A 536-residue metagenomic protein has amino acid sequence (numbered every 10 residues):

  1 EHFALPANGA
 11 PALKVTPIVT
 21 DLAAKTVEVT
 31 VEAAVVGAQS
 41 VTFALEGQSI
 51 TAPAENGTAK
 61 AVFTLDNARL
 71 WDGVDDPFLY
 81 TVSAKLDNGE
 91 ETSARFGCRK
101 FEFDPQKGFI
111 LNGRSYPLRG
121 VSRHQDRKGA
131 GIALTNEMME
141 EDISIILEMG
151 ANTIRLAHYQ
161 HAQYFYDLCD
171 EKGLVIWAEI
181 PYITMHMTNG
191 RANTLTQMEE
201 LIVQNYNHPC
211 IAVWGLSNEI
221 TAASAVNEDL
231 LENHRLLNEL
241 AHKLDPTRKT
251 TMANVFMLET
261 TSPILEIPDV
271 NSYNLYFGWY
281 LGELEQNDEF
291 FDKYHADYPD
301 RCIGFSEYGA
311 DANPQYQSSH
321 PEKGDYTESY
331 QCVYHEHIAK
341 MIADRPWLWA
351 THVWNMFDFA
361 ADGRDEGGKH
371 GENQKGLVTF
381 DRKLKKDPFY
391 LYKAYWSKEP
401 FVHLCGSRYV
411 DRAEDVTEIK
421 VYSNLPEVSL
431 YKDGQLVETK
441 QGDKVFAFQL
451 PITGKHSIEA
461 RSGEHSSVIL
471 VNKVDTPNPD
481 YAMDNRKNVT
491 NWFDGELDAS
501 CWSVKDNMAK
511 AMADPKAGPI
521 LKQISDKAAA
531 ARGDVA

Functional and structural regions predicted by a protein language model:
E1-H158, L168, G173-I176, Q197-E200 (+5 more regions): Secreted/periplasmic carbohydrate-active enzymes, especially glycoside hydrolases
F3, K25, C210-W214, E232-K243 (+3 more regions): Substrate-binding clefts and catalytic carboxylate motifs of secreted carbohydrate-active enzymes
W71, S122-E137, M149-A157, E179-N193 (+4 more regions): The substrate-binding groove and active-site-proximal loops of carbohydrate-active enzymes, especially glycoside
G97-E102, V121-Q125, R155-L168, I180-T184 (+4 more regions): Short, solvent-exposed turn/loop segments enriched in Gly/Ser/Thr/Pro and often Arg
F103-K107, H161-Y166, A192-Q204, N254-S262 (+2 more regions): Alpha-helical scaffolding within the catalytic cores of extracellular/periplasmic polymer-degrading hydrolases
K128, F165-Y166, M187-N189, S224-A225 (+4 more regions): Short Asp/Glu-rich motifs
S144, D167, A178, T196-E200 (+8 more regions): Solvent-exposed, polar/charged alpha-helical surfaces in well-ordered, non-transmembrane soluble domains, broadly
W492-A536: Compact, charge-rich alpha-helical regulatory domains located at protein termini
